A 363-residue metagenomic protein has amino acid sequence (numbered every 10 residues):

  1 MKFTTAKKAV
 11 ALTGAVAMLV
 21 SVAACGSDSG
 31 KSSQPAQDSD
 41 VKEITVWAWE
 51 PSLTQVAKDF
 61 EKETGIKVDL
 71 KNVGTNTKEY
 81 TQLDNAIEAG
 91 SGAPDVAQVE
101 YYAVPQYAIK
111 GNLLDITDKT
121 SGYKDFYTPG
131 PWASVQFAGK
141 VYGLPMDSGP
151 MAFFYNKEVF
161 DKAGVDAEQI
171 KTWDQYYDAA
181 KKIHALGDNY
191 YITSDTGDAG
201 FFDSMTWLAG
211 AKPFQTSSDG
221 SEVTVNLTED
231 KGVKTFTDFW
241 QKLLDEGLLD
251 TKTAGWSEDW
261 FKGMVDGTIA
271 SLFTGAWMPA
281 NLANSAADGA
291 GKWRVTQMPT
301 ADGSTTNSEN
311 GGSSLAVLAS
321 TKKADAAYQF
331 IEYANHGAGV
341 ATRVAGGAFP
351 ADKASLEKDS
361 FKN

Functional and structural regions predicted by a protein language model:
M1-I44, K62: Short, low-complexity disordered leader/linker segments with a strong preference for bacterial N-terminal type II
D38-E50, I66-K71, D95-V96, Y142: Short, well-ordered beta-strand elements
E43, E63-G74, S91-A93, G164-E168 (+3 more regions): A local structural motif
D59-Y127, K162-G164, F261-L272: Extracytoplasmic "Venus flytrap"/periplasmic binding protein-like
N85, A93-D95, K124-V159, Y191 (+1 more regions): A structural signal for short loop-to-beta-strand junctions that line the ligand-binding cleft of periplasmic/secreted
Y101-P150, M205-W207, K292-T296: Hinge/lid segment of periplasmic solute-binding proteins
A180-K181, E222-T253: Glycine-centered hinge/linker elements that transmit conformational signals in sensory and ligand-binding systems
G275-G289, A301-N363: C-terminal lobe and pocket-closing loops of periplasmic/extracytoplasmic Venus-flytrap solute-binding proteins
